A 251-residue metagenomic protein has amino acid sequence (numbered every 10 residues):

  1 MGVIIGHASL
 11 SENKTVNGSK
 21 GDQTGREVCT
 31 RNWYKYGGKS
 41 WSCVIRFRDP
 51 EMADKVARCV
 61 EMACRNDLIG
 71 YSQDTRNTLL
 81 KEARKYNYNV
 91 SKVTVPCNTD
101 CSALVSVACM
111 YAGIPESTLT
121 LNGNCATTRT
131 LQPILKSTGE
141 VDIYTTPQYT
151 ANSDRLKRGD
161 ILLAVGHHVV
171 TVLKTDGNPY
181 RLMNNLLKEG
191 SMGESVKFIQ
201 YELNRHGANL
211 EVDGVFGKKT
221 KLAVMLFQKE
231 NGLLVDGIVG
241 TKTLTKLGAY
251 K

Functional and structural regions predicted by a protein language model:
M1-T120, V165-H168, D176-L182: N-terminal capping segments
C97-C101, M192-S195, I199, T220: Hydrophobic (often cysteine-bearing) scaffold residues that line and stabilize catalytic clefts of nucleotide/cofactor
K136-Q148: Short, structured beta-strand/loop micro-motifs enriched in basic residues and often containing a Trp
T150, R155-L156: Short, well-ordered loop/turn sites that connect or cap secondary structure elements
R158-D160: Loop/turn positions that initiate beta-strands
N178-G214: Acidic, Ser/Thr/Pro/Gly-enriched interdomain connector segments
V224-F227: Conserved hydrophobic/aromatic packing and binding residues within compact polymer-binding modules
